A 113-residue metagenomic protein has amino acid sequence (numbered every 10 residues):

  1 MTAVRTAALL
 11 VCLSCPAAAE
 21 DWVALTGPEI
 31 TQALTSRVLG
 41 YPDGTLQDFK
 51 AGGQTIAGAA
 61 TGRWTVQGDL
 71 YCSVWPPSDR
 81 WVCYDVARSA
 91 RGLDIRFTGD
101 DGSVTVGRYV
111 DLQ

Functional and structural regions predicted by a protein language model:
M1-L9: Sec-dependent signal peptide recognition, specifically the positively charged N-region followed immediately by
T2, P16-Q113: Lipid interaction determinants
V11-S14: Repetitive helical segments and hydrophobic/amphipathic motifs
